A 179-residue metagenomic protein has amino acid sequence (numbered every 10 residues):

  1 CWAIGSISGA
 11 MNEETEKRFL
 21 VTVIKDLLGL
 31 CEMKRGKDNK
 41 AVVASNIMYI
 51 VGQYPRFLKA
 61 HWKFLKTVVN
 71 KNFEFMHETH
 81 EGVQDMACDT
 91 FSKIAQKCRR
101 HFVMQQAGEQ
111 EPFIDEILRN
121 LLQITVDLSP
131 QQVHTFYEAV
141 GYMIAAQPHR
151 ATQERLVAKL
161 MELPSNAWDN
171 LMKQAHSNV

Functional and structural regions predicted by a protein language model:
C1-V179: Karyopherin-beta/Importin-beta family HEAT-repeat alpha-solenoid scaffold
